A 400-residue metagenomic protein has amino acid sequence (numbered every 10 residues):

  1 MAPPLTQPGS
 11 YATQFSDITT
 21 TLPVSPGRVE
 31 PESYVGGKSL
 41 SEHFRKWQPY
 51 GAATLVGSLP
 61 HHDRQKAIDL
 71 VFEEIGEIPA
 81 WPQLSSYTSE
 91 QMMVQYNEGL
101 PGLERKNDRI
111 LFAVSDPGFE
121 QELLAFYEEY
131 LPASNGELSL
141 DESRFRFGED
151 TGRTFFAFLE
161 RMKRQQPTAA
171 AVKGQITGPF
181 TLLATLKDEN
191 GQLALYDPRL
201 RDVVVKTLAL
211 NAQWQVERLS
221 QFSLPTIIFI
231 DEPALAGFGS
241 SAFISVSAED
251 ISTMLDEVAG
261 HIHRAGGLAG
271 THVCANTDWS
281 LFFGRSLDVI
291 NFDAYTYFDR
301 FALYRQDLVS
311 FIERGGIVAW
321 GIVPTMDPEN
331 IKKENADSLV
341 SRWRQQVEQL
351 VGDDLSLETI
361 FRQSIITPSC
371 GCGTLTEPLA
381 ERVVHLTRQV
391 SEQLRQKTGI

Functional and structural regions predicted by a protein language model:
M1-S39, P79-P82: N-terminal amphipathic/basic-hydrophobic helices that include classical n-h-c signal peptides and signal-anchor
Y34-Y196, G316, L350-G352, R362 (+1 more regions): Alpha/beta catalytic barrel-like cores
G76-I78, P167-V172, S223-T226, A265-L268 (+3 more regions): Short, well-ordered coil/turn segments that N-cap beta-strands
S143-L159, P198-Q213, S338-W343: Glycine-rich anion/phosphate-binding loops
L159, K163, V216, L255-H263 (+3 more regions): Surface-exposed amphipathic alpha-helices with a cationic face
G174, L193, R199-R305: Active-site loop segments of alpha/beta catalytic cores
T185-L200, F229-V246, I322-K332, T367-T376: Active-site-proximal beta-alpha loop/turn segments in soluble metabolic enzymes
D288-I400: Catalytic-face loop-and-helix region of soluble metabolic enzyme cores
